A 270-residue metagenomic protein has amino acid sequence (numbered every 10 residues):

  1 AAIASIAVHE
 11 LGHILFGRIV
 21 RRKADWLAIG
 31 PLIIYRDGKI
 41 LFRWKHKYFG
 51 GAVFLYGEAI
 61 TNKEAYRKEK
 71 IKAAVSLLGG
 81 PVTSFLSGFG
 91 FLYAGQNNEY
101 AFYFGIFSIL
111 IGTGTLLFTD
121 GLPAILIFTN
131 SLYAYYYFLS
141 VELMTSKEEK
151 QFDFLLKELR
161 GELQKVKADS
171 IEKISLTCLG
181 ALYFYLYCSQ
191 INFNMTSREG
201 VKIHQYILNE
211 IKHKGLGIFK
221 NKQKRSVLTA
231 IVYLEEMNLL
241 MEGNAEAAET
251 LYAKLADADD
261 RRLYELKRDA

Functional and structural regions predicted by a protein language model:
A1, A7, L92-F102, T229 (+4 more regions): Solvent-exposed, well-ordered amphipathic alpha-helical segments that flank/support binding or catalytic loops
A2-N62: Small-residue-rich helix-interface/hinge motifs
T61-E148: Hydrophobic transmembrane alpha-helical segments that form the core helix bundle of multi-pass membrane enzymes
K72-V75, G79-G80, S84, L182-H204: Structured, soluble extracytoplasmic/luminal domains of envelope-associated proteins
G95-N98, N130, G161, Q190 (+3 more regions): Short, flexible coil/linker elements and helix-boundary hinge sites characteristic of intrinsically disordered
A134-T145, E172-F193, K220-M241, R262-A270: Amphipathic alpha-helical repeat scaffolds of TPR domains
S140-T177: Acidic, Ser/Thr-rich low-complexity segments on the non-lumenal side of membrane proteins
D153-K167, N194-L216, G243-A258: Alpha-helical repeat scaffolds
